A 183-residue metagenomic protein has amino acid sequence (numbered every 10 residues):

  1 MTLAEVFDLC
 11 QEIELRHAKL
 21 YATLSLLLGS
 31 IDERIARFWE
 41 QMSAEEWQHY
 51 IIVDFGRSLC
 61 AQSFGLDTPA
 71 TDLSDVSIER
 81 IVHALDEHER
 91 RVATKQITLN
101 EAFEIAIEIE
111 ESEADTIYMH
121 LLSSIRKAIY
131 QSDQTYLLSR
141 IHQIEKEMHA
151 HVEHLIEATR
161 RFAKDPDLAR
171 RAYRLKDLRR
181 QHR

Functional and structural regions predicted by a protein language model:
M1-R183: Non-heme di-metal
